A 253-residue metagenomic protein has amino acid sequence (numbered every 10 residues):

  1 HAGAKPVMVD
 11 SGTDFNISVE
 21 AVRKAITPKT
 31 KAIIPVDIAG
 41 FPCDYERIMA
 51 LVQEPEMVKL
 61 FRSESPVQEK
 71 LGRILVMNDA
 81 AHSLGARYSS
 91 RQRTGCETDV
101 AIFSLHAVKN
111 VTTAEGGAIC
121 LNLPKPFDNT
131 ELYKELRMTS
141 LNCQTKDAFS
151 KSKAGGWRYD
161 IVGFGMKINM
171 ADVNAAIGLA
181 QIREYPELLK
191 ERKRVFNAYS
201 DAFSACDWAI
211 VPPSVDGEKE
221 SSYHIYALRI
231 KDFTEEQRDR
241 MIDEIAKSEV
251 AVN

Functional and structural regions predicted by a protein language model:
H1-R87: PLP-dependent aminotransferase-like
K24-A25, L51, R93-C96, C120-L121: Short, hinge-like loop/turn segments at secondary-structure boundaries
I26-T27, Y88, E115, L136 (+1 more regions): Short, flexible helix/strand-to-coil boundary loops that buttress conserved ligand/catalytic motifs in alpha/beta
P28, G72, G95-C96, I168 (+1 more regions): Structured loop/turn residues at beta-strand edges in well-structured enzyme cores
A32-V36, F41, Y45-M49, L60 (+1 more regions): PLP-dependent aminotransferase class I/II
S63-V111, W157-I161, I210: Conserved active-site segment immediately N-terminal to the catalytic lysine that forms the internal aldimine
H82, C96-K146, D172: Active-site PLP attachment segment
